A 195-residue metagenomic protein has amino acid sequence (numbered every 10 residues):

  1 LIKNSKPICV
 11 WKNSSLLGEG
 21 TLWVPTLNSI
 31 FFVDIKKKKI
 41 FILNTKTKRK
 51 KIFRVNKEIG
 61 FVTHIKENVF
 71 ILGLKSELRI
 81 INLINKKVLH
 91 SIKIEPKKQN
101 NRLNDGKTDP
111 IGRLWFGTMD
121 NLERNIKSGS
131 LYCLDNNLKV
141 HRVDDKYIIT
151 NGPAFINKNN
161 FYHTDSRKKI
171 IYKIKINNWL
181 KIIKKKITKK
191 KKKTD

Functional and structural regions predicted by a protein language model:
K6-K12, K48-R54, L89-P96, L138-D145 (+2 more regions): A short beta-strand motif characteristic of beta-propeller blades
N13-L27, N56-F70, K97-R113, V143-F161 (+1 more regions): Beta-rich, blade/repeat-based domains predominating in secreted/periplasmic proteins but also intracellular
V24-P25, I30-K36, I71-S76, F116-N125 (+1 more regions): Conserved beta-strand positions in repeat-built beta-propeller and related beta-rich domains
N28-F53, K75-I80: Beta-propeller domains
K39-F41, E77-R79, G129-Y132, I170-Y172: A short loop-to-beta-strand structural motif that recurs across blades of beta-propeller domains
K66-N68, L83-I84, Y132-K139, I156-N159: Flexible "stalk/tail and boundary" regions
V88-D145: Hydrophobic alpha-helical segments and helix pairs
I174-I182: Short loop/turn segments immediately following beta-strands, especially the blade-tip and inter-blade linker loops
